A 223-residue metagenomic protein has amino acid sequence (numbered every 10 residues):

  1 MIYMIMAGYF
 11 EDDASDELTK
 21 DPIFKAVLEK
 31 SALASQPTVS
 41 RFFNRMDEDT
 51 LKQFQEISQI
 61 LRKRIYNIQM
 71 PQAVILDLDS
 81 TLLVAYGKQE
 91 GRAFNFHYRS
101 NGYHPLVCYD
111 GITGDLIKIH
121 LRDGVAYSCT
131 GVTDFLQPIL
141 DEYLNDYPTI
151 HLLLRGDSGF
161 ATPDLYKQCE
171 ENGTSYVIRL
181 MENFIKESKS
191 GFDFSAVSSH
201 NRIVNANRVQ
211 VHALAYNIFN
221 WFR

Functional and structural regions predicted by a protein language model:
M1-S58, Y98, D110-L116, L136 (+3 more regions): Short, positively charged, Gly/Tyr-enriched micro-motifs that form contact patches at catalytic or ligand/partner
S15, E182-N207, V211, A215-N220: Short amphipathic alpha-helical "interface-anchor" segments enriched in bulky aromatics
V27-K30, Y86-G91, I117-L121, G131 (+1 more regions): Short acidic, glycine/serine/threonine-rich loops at helix termini
A32, S40-V107: Active-site-proximal, Lys/Arg-enriched surface segment that forms a nucleic-acid-binding/basic interface patch
D79, H151-F160: Acidic/histidine-rich, metal-coordinating catalytic segments
T81-L83, R122-G124, G159, M181: Active-site beta-loop-alpha junctions enriched in small/polar residues
F96-Y147: Electropositive, glycine- and tryptophan-enriched low-complexity nucleic-acid-binding patches
Q137, E170, T174-M181: Catalytic or ion-translocation cores adjacent to nucleophile or general acid/base/metal-coordination motifs in diverse
